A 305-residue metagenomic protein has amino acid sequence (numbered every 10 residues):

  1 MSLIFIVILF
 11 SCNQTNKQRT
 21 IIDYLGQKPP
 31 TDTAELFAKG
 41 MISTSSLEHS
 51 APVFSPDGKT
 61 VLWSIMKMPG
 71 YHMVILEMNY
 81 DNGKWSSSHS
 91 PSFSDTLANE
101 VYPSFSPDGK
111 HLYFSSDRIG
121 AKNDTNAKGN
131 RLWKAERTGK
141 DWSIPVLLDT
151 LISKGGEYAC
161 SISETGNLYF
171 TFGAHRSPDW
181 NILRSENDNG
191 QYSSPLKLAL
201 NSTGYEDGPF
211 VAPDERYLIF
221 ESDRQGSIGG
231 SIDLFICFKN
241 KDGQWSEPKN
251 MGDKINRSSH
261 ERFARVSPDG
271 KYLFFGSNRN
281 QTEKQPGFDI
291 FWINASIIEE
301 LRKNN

Functional and structural regions predicted by a protein language model:
M1-Q18: Bacterial Sec-dependent N-terminal signal peptides
N16-N305: Short, conserved micro-motifs composed of acidic
